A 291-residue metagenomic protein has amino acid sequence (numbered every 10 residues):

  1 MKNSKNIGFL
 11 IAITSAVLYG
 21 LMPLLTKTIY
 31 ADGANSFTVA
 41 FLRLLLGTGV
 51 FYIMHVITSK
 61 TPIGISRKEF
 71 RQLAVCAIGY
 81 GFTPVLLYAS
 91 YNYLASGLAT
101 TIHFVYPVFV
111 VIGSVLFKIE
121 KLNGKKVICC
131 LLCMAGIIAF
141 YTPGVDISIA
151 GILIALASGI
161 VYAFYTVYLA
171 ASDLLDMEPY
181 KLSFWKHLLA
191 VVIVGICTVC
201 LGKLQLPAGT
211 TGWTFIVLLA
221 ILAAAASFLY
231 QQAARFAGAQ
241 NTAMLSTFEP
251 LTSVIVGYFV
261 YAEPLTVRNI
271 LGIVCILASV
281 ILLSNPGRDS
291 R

Functional and structural regions predicted by a protein language model:
M1-T38, L42, V145-A171, V192 (+2 more regions): Glycine-/small-residue-enriched transmembrane alpha-helix faces in small-molecule transporters and effluxers
I7-S15, P62-L87, A150-S158, L206-A225 (+1 more regions): Loop-to-transmembrane-helix transition segments
A16, L42, A99-V105, L169-V191 (+1 more regions): Helix-helix packing/entry segments at the starts of transmembrane helices
P23, Y52-G97, A139, I221-A237: Specific transmembrane alpha-helical segments of multi-pass solute transporters/efflux pumps, especially DMT/EamA
I29, V39, R43, S90 (+8 more regions): Hydrophobic/aromatic residues within transmembrane alpha-helices of multi-pass small-molecule transporters
A31-F82, F109-V110, V161-Y168, S183-G202 (+2 more regions): Transmembrane alpha-helices of multi-pass small-molecule transport proteins
V50, H55, Y106-I128, L251-L271: C-terminal transmembrane-helix exit sites in multi-pass transporters
F51, G113, L122-T142, V192-G195 (+2 more regions): Hydrophobic transmembrane alpha-helices of multi-pass small-molecule transport proteins
